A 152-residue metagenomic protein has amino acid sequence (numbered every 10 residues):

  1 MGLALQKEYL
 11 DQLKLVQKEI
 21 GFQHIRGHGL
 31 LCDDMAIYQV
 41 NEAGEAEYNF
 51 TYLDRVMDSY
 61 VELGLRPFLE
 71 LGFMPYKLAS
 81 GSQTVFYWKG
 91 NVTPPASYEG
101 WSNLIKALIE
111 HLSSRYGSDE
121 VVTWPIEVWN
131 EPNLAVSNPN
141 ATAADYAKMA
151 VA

Functional and structural regions predicted by a protein language model:
M1-H28: Boundary/entry segment of secreted carbohydrate-active catalytic domains
I20-A152: Substrate-binding cleft and catalytic face of glycoside hydrolase catalytic domains, especially the flexible beta-alpha
